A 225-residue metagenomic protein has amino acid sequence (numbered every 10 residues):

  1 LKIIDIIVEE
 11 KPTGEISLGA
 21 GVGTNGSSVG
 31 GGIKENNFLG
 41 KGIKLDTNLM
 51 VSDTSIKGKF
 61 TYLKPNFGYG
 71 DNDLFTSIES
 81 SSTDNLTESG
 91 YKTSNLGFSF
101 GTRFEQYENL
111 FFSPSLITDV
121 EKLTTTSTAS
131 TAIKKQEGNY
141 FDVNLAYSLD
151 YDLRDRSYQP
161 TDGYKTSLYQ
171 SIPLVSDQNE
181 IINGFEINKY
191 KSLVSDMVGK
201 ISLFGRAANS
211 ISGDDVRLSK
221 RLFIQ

Functional and structural regions predicted by a protein language model:
L1-V22, G32, D46-K64, I181-E186 (+2 more regions): Periplasmic polypeptide-binding modules associated with outer-membrane biogenesis and secretion
K2, P12-I16, S27, K41-L45 (+7 more regions): Outer-envelope beta-barrel architecture signal
E10-P12, N37-L39, N66-G68, F104-E108 (+3 more regions): Outer-membrane beta-barrel strand-turn architecture
T13-G23, G31, E35-D53, L74-D84 (+2 more regions): Transmembrane beta-strand segments that form the barrel wall of outer-membrane beta-barrel proteins
E15-L18, V22-G23, A129-G138, D142-Q225: C-terminal outer-membrane beta-barrel translocator/porin domains of Gram-negative envelope proteins and their
V29, T93-L96, E180-G184: Amphipathic hydrophobic-ligand
V51, S80, N95, F104-Q106 (+5 more regions): Short beta-strand segments enriched in hydrophobic/aromatic residues within well-folded beta-rich domains
G58-N139, Y147: Transmembrane beta-barrel wall of Gram-negative outer-membrane proteins
